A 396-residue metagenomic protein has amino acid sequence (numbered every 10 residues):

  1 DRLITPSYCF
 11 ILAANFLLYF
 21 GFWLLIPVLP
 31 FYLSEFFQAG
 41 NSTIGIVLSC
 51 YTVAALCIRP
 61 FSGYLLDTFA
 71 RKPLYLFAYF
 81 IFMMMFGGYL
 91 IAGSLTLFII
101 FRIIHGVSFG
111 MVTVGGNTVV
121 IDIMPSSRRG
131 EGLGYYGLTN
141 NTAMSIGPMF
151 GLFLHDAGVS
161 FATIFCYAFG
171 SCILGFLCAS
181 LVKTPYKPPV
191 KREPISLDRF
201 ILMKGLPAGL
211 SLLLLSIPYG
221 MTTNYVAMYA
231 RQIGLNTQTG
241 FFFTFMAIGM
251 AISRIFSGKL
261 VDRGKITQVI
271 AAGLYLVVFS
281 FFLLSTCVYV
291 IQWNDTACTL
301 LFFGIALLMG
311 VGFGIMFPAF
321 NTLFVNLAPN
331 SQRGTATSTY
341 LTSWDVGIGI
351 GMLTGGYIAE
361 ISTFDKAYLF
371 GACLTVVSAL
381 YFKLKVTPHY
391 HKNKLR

Functional and structural regions predicted by a protein language model:
P6-G45, Y219-Y229, I233-L235: Helix-loop boundary and gating motifs at the non-cytosolic
T52-P60, M144-S145, A247-A251, I255 (+1 more regions): Residue-level signature of mid-helix packing/kink "hotspots" within the transmembrane helices of 12-pass Major
C57-G93: Conserved MFS/SLC helix-loop-helix module at the cytosolic interface between two early adjacent transmembrane helices
P73-G87, Q268-L283: Structural signature of the two symmetry-related core transmembrane helices
T96-I104, L300-L308: Paired small-residue
F101-T139: Cytoplasmic helix-loop-helix junction between adjacent transmembrane helices in 12-TM secondary transporters
Y135-S180: Helix-loop-helix hairpin linking two adjacent transmembrane segments in secondary transporters
F169-P188, Y381-V386: C-terminal membrane-cytosol helix-exit motif in multi-pass small-molecule transporters
